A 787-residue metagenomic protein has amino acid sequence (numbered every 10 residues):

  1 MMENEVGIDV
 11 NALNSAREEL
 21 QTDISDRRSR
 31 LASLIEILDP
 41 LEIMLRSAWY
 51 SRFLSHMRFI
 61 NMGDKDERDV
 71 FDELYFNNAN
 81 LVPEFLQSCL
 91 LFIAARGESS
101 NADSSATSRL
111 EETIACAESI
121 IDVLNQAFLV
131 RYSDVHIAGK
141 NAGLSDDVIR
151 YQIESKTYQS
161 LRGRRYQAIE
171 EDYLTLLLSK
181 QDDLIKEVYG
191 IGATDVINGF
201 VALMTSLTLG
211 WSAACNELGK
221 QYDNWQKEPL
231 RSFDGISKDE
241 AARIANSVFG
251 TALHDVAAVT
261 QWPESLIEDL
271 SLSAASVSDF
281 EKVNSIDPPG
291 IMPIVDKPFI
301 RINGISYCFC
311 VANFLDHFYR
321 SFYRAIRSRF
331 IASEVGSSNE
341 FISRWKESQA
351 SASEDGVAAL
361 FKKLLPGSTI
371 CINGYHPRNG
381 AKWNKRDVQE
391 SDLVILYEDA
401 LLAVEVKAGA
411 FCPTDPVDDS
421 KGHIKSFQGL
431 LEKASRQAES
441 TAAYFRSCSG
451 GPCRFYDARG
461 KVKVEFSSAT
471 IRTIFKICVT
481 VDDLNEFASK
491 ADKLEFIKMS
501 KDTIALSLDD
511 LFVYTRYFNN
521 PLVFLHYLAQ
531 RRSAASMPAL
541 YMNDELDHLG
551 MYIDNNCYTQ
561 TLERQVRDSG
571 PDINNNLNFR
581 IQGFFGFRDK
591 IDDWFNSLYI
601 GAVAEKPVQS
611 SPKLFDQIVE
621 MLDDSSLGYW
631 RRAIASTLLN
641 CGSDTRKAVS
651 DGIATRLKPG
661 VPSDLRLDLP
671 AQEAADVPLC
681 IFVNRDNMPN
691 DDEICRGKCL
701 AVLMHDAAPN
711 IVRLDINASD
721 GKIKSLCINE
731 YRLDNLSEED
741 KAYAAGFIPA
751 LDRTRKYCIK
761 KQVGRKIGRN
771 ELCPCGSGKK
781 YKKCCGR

Functional and structural regions predicted by a protein language model:
M1-S351, D355-K363, G367-I370, W383-N384 (+2 more regions): Acidic, metal-dependent phosphodiester-chemistry machinery of nucleic-acid enzymes
A350, E354, R386-D387, Y397 (+3 more regions): Active-site-proximal structural scaffolding
F361, I370-I395: Phosphate-binding active sites in nucleotide-utilizing proteins
R378-W383, Q389, A410-P413, D483-F487 (+1 more regions): Flexible loop/turn segments at secondary-structure boundaries
V394, L402-E405, I477-C478, L772-P774: Structured core elements
I395-A403, K407-P413, L669-L679: Active-site beta-strand-loop-beta-strand hairpin of nuclease catalytic cores that positions key catalytic residues
G409-F445, M688-V702: Mg2+/Mn2+-dependent nuclease catalytic core
Q762-K782, G786: Short Cys/His-rich zinc-binding micro-motifs
